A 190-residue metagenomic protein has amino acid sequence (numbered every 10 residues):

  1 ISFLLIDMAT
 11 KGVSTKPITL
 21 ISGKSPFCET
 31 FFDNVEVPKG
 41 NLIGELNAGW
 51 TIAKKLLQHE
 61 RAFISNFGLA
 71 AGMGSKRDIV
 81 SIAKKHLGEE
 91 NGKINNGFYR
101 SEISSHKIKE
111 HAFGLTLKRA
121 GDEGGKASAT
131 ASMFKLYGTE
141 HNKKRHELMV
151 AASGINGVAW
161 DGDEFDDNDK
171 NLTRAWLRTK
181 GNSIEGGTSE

Functional and structural regions predicted by a protein language model:
I1-S14, M149, A159, L177 (+2 more regions): Glycine-rich flavin
F3-G114, N182: Glycine-rich beta->alpha junctions and the first turn(s) of the following alpha-helix
G49-W50, K76, N96, L117 (+3 more regions): Alpha-helix initiation and N-capping motif
W50-L69, S153-E190: Glycine-rich phosphate/cofactor-binding loops in nucleotide/flavin-utilizing enzymes
K84, G88-I94, H111-E164: C-terminal helix-coil-helix/basic helical segment that borders enzyme active sites and/or dimer interfaces and provides
I103, G138, G187: Hydrophobic, well-ordered secondary-structure elements that form the walls of internal hydrophobic environments
